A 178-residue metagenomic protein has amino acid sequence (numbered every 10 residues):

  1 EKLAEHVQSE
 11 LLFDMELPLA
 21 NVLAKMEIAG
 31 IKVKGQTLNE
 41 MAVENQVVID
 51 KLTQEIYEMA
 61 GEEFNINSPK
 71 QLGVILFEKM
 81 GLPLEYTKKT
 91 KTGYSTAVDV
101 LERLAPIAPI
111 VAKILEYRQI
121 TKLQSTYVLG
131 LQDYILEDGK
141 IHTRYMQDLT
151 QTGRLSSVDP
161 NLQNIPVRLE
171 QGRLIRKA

Functional and structural regions predicted by a protein language model:
E1-E170: Conserved "right-hand" nucleotidyltransferase catalytic core of DNA-directed polymerases
Q171-A178: A short acidic-Thr-Gly-centered motif at the start of a beta-strand
